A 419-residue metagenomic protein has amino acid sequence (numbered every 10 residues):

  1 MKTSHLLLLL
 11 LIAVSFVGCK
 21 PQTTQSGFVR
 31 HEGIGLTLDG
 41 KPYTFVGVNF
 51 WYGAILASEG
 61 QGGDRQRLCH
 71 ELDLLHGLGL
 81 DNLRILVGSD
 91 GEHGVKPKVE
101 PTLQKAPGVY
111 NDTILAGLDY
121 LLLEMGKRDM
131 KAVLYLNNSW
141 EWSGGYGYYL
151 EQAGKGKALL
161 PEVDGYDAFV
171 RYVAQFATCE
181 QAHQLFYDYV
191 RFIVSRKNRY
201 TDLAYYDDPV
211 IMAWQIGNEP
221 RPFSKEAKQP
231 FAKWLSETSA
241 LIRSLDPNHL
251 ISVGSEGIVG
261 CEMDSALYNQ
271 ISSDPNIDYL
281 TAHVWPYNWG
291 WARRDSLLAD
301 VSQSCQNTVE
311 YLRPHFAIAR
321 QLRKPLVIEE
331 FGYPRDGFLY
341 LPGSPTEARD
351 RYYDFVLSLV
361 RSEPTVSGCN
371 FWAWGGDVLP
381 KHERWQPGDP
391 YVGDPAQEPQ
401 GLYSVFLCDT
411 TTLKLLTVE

Functional and structural regions predicted by a protein language model:
K2-L9: Sec-dependent signal peptide recognition, specifically the positively charged N-region followed immediately by
S15-G18: C-terminal motif of bacterial Sec signal peptides marking the signal peptidase cleavage site
K20-S26: Bacterial Sec signal peptide processing site at the extreme N-terminus
S26-A292, D300-P325, F331-V418: Active-site mouth of glycoside hydrolases
